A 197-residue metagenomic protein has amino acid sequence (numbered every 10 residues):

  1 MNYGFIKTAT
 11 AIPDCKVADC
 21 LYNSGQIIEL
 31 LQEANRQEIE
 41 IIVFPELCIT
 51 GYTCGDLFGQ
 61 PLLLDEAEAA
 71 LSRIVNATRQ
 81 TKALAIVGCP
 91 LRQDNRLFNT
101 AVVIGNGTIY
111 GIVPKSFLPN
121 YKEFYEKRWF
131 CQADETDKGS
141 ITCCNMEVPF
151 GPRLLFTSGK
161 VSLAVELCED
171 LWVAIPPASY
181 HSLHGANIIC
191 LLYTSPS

Functional and structural regions predicted by a protein language model:
M1-S195: Enzyme catalytic cores with a strong preference for nitrogen-chemistry domains
